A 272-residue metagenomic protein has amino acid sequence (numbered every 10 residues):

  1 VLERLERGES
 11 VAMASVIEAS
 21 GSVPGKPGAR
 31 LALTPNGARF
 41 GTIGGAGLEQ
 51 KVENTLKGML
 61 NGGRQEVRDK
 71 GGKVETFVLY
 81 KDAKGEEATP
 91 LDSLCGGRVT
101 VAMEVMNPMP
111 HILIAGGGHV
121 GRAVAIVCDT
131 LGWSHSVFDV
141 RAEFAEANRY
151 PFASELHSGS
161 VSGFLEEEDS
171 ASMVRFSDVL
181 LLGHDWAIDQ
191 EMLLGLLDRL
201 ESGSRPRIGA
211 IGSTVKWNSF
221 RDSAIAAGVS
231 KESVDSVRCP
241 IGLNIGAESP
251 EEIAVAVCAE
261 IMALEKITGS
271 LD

Functional and structural regions predicted by a protein language model:
V1-H157, D169-S177, D222, M262-L264 (+1 more regions): Segments forming oxygen-rich coordination pockets for charged ligands
G41, G45, L181-D185, G209 (+2 more regions): Glycine- and other small-residue-rich loops at beta-strand/loop junctions that grip anionic moieties
E53, D189, L193, W217-F220 (+1 more regions): A general structural signal for well-ordered alpha-helical segments in protein cores
G118-H119, W186-A187, V215: Residue-level detector of alpha-helix initiation sites
V127, E191-L196: A short acidic, amphipathic alpha-helical/loop segment
F138, D178-V179, G183-H184, L194-S223: ADP-ribose/adenylate-binding Rossmann-like module
G159-E166: Conserved SAM/SAH-binding loop
R205, I211-D272: Adenosine-phosphate binding glycine-rich loop
